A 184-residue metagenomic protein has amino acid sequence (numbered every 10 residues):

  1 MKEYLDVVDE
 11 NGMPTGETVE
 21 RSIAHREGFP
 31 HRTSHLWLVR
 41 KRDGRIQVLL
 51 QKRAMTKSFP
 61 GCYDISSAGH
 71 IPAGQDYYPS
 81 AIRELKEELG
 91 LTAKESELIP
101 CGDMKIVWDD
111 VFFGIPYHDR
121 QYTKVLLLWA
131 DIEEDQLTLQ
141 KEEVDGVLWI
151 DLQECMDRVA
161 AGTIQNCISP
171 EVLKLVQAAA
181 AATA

Functional and structural regions predicted by a protein language model:
M1-G44: Acidic, metal-coordinating catalytic segment for phosphate/diphosphate chemistry, firing primarily on the Nudix
N11, R40-D43, A54, W129-E133 (+1 more regions): Short loop segments at secondary-structure junctions
M13-T18, G44-K52, D135-L139: Short, well-ordered strand-loop elements centered on a beta-strand within folded domains, enriched for acidic residues
S22, G61, S67, A73 (+1 more regions): Nudix hydrolase/Nudix homology domain
I23-T33, R45-R83, E87: Conserved Nudix-box catalytic region and its N-terminal flanking loop in Nudix hydrolases and closely related
R45, P60, A93-E95, E134: Short secondary-structure junction motifs
Q75-F113: Internal catalytic-core helix/loop-beta-alpha segment that presents or stabilizes conserved functional determinants
